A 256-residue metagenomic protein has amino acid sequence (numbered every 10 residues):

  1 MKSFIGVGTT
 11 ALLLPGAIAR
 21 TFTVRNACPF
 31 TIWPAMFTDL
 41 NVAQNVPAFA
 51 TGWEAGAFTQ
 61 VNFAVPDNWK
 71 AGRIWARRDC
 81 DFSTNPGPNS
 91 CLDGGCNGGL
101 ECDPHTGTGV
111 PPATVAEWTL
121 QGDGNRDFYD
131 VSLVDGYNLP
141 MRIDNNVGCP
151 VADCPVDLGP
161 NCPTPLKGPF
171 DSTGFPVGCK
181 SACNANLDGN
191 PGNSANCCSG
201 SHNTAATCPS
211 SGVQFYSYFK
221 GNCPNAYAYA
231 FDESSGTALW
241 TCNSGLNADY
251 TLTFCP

Functional and structural regions predicted by a protein language model:
M1-T21: Fungal secretory targeting signals
G16-P256: Extracellular low-complexity, O-glycosylation-prone Ser/Thr/Pro/Gly-rich "stalks" and linkers flanking catalytic
